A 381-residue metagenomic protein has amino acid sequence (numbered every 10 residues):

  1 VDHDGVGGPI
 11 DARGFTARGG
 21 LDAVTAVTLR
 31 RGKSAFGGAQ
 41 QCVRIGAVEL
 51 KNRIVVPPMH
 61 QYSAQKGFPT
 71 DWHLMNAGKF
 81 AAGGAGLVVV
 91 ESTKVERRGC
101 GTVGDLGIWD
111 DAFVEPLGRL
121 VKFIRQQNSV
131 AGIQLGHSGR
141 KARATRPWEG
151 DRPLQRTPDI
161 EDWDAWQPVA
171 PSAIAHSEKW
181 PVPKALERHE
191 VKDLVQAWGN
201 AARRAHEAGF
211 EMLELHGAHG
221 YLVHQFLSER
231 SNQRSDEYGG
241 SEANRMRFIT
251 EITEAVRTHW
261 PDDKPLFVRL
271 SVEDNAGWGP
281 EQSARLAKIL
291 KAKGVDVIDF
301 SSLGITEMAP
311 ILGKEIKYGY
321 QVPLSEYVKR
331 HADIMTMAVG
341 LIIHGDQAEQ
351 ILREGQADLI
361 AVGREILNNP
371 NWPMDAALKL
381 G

Functional and structural regions predicted by a protein language model:
G5-G8, A12, T16-A17, A23-T28: Short linear motifs in low-complexity or flexible loops
R18, A26-G381: Flavin-dependent oxidoreductase catalytic cores
